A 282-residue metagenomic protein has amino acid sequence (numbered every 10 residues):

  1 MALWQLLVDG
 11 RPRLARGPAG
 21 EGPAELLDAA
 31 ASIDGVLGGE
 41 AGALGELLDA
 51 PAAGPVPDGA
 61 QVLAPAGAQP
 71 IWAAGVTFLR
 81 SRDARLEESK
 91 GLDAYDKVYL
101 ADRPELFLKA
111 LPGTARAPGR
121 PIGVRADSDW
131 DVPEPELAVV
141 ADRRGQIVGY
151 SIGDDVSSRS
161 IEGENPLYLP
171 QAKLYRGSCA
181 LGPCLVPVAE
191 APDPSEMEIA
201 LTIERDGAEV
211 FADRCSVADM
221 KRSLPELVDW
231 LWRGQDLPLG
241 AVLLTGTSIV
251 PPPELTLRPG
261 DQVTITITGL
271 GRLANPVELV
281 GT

Functional and structural regions predicted by a protein language model:
M1-E105, P192, A200, R214 (+2 more regions): N-terminal non-catalytic cap/leader segment that marks the start of a structured domain
A2-P12, K173-V186, P253-T282: Charged, cofactor-coupling segments
R11, E21-G22, Q146, G207-E209 (+1 more regions): Short acidic/polar mixed-charge low-complexity motifs
G20-E25, S32-I33, D155-S158, G271-R272 (+1 more regions): Short, surface-exposed beta-strand-loop junctions and turns on beta-sheet-rich folds
D34-G38, D219-D229, T282: Short, surface-exposed linear segments at secondary-structure transitions and domain or protein termini
Q69-V228, G234: Glycine-enriched loop-and-adjacent helix/strand subsegments that border the catalytic/binding cleft of enzyme cores
E204, C215, V242, G246-I249 (+3 more regions): Short, loop-centered acidic/histidine patches that primarily coordinate divalent metals
S223-L257: A conserved acidic, glycine/proline-rich C-terminal tail/linker
